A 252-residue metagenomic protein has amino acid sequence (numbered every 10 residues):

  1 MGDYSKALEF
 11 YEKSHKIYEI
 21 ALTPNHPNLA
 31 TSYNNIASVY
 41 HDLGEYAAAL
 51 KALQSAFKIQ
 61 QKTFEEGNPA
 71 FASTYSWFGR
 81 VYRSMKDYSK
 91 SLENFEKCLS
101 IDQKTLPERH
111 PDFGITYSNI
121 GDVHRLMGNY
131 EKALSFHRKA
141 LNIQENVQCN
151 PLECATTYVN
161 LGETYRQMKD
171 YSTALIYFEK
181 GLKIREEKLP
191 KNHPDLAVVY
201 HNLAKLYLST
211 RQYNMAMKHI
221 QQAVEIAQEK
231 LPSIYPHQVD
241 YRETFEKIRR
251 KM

Functional and structural regions predicted by a protein language model:
G2-S5, E9, N25-P27, A47 (+4 more regions): Primary detector of tandem Cys2His2 zinc-finger arrays in metazoan DNA-binding transcription factors, emphasizing
H15, I36, A56-F57, F78 (+12 more regions): Heptad-repeat amphipathic alpha-helical coiled-coil interaction surface used for oligomerization/assembly
I20-P24, K62-E66, K104-E108, N146-N150 (+2 more regions): Short coil/turn linkers that connect adjacent helices within long alpha-helical scaffolds, especially alpha-solenoid
P27-D42, P69-S84, P111-L126, L152-Q167 (+2 more regions): Conserved alpha-helical positions within TPR/SEL1-like repeat arrays
Y213-P232, E246: TPR/TPR-like (Sel1-like) alpha-helical repeat modules
